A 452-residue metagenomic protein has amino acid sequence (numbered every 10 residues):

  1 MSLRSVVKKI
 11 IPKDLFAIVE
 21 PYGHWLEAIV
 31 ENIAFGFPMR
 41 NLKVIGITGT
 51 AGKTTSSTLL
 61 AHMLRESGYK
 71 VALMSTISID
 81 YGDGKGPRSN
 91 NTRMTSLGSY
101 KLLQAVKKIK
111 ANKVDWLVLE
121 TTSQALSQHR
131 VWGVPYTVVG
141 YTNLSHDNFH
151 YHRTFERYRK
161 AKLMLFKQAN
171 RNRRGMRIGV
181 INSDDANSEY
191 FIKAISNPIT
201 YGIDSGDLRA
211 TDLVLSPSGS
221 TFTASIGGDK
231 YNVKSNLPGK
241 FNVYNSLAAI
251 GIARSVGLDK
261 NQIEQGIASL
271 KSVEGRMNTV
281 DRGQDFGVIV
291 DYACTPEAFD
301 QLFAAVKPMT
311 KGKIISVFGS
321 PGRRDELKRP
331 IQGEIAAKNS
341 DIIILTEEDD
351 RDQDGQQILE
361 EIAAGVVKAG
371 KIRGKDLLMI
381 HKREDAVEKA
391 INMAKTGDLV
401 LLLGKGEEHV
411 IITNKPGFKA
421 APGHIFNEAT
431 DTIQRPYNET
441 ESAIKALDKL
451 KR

Functional and structural regions predicted by a protein language model:
S2-K8, L15-V19, A248-N261, Q265-V273 (+1 more regions): ATP-dependent carboxylate-amine ligase
L3-S183, E189-S196, L247, A253 (+2 more regions): Phosphate-binding loop of NTP-binding sites
R40-L42, N112, T137-V288, K311 (+2 more regions): Acidic, Mg2+-coordinating active-site environments of NTP-dependent enzymes
T50, T76, N182, I203 (+3 more regions): Cofactor-binding loop segments of dinucleotide-utilizing enzymes, especially the Rossmann-like FAD- and NAD(P)+-binding
S78-D83, S220-S225, V410: Short polybasic amphipathic segments
D83-N90, S235, I412-P416: Short acidic, glycine/proline-rich loop/turn micro-motifs
S96-L103, R159, V243-S246, P296-F299 (+2 more regions): Amphipathic alpha-helical transducer elements in NTP-driven molecular machines
S127-Q128, F149-H150, S188-Y190, Y231 (+2 more regions): Glycine/Thr-rich phosphate-binding loops of Rossmann-like dinucleotide-binding domains
